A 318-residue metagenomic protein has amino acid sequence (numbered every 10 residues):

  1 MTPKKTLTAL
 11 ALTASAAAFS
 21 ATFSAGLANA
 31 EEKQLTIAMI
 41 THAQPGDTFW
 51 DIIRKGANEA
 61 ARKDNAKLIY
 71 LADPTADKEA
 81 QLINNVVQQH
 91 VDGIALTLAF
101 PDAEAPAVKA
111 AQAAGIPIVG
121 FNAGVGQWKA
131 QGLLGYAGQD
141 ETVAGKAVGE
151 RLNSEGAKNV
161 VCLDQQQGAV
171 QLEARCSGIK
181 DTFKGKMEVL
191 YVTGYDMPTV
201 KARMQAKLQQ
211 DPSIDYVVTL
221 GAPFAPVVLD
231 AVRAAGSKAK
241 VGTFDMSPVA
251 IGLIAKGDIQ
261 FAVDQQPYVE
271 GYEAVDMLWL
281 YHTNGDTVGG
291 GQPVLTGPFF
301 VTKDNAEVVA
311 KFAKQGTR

Functional and structural regions predicted by a protein language model:
M1-T36, K109-I116, T317-R318: Short, low-complexity disordered leader/linker segments with a strong preference for bacterial N-terminal type II
A25-I37, R62, N153-G156, P212: Immediate post-signal peptide segment of exported/extracytoplasmic ligand-binding proteins
K33, T182-K186, V269, E273-R318: Hinge/cleft segment of the Venus flytrap/periplasmic-binding protein
Q34-A60, D64, L68-N85, Q89 (+4 more regions): Extracytoplasmic "Venus flytrap"
T48-D64, A144-V148, V170-E188, R203 (+2 more regions): Short, solvent-exposed amphipathic alpha-helices that sit in or adjacent to ligand/effector-binding or catalytic
E79, G135-V160, T199-K201, S247-A250 (+1 more regions): Hydrophobic alpha-helical segments within soluble ligand-binding/sensing domains
A80, L96-Q112, I179, T193-L253: Hydrophobic alpha-helical
D102-V143, A157, S247-Q260, V301 (+2 more regions): Flexible loop/hinge segments that line or gate small-molecule binding clefts
